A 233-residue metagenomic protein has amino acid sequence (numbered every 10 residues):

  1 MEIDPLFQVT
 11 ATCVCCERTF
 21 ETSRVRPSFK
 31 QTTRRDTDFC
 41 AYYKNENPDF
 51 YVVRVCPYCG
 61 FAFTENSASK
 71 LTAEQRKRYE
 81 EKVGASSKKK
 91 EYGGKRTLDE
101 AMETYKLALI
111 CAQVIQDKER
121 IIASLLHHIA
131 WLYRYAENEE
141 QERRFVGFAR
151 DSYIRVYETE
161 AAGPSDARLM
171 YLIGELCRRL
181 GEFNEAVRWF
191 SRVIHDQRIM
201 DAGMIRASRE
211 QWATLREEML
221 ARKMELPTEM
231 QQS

Functional and structural regions predicted by a protein language model:
M1-E81: N-terminal cysteine/histidine-rich coordination modules
K77-I110, V114-N138, S165-R179, T214: Amphipathic alpha-helical repeat scaffolds of TPR domains
Y105-Q113, W131, R150-E158, R192-Q197: Amphipathic alpha-helical segments of tetratricopeptide repeats
A136, E140, E175-E185, Q211-S233: Alpha-helical linker/edge segments of TPR/alpha-solenoid repeat scaffolds and analogous pre-/post-domain helices
Y157-D166, H195-E210: Boundary/linker segments of alpha-helical solenoid repeat arrays
F183-D201, P227-M230: TPR/TPR-like (Sel1-like) alpha-helical repeat modules
